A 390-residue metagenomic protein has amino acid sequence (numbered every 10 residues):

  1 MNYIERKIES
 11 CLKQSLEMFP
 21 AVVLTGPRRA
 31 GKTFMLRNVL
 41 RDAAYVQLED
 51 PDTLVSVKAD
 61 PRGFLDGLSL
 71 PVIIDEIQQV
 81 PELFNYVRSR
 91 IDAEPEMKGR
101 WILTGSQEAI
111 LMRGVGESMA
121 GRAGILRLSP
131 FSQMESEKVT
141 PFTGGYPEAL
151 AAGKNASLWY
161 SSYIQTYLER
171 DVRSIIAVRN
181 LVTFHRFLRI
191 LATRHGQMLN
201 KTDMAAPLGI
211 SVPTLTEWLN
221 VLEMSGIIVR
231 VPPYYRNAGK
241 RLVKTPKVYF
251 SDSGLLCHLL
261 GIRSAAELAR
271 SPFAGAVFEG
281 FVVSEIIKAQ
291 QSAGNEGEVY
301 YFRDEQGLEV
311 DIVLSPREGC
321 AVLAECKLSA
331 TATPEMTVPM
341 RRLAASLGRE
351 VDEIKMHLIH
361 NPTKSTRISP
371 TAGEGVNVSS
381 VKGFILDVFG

Functional and structural regions predicted by a protein language model:
M1-E5, S10, Q14-L16, A21-V23 (+6 more regions): A cross-kingdom feature that marks ATP-driven nucleic-acid transaction machinery
P20, S69-P71, M97-I102: Loop/turn-to-beta-strand initiation segments
A43-P71: Short glycine-rich substrate-engagement loop in P-loop NTPases that contacts/grips substrate
L68-L83: Conserved P-loop NTPase "ATPase switch" module shared by AAA+ and STAND
F84-L103, G116-E117: Conserved catalytic/switch belt of AAA+ P-loop NTPases
K98, S106-E108, M112-T202, G226-P232: Interdomain motor-coupling "hinge/lid" segment immediately C-terminal to the ATP-binding subdomain of NTP-driven enzymes
A206: Alpha-helical residues within the helix-turn-helix
I210-M224: Short amphipathic alpha-helical interaction segments
